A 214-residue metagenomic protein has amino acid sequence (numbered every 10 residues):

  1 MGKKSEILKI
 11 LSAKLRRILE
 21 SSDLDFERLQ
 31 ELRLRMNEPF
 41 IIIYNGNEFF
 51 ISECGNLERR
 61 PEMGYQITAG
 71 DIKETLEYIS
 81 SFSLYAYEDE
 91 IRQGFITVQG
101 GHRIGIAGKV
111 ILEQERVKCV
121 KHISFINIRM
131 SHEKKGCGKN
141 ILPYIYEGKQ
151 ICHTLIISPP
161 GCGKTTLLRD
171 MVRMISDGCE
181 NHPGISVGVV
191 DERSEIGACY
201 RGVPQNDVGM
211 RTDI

Functional and structural regions predicted by a protein language model:
M1-Q99: N-terminal accessory targeting/assembly segments
L32, I106, D191: Residue-level signature of catalytic and energy-coupling elements of molecular machines, predominantly ATP/GTP-dependent
Y78, F82-Q150: P-loop NTP-binding catalytic core
T154-I156: Hydrophobic anchor at the beta1->P-loop junction of P-loop NTPases
P160: The conserved Walker
K164: Conserved lysine of the Walker
L167, M171: Hydrophobic positions on the alpha1 helix immediately C-terminal to the Walker A/P-loop
S176-I214: P-loop NTPase switch/communication element
